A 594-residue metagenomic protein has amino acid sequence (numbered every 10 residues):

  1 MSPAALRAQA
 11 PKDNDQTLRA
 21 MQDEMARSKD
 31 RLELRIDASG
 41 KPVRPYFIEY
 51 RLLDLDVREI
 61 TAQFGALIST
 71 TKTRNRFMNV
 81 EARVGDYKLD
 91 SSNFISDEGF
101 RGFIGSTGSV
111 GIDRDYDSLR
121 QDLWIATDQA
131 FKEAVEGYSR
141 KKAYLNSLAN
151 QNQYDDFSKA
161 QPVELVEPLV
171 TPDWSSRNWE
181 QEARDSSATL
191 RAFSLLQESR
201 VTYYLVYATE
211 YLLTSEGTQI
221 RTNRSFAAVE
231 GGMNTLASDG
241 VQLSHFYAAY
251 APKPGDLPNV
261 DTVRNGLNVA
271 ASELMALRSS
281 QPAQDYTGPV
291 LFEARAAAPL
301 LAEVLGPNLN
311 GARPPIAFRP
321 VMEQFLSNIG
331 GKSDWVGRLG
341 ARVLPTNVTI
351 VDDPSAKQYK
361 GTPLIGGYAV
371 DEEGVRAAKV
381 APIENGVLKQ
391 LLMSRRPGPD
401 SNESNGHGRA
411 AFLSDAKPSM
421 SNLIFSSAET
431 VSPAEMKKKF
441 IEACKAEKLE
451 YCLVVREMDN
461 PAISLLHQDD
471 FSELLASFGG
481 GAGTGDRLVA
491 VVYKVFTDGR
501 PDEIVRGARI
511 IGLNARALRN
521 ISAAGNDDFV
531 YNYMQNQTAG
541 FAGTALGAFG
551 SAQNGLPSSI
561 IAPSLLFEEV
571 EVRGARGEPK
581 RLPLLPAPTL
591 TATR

Functional and structural regions predicted by a protein language model:
S2-P3, F529: Residue-level signal for alpha-helical transmembrane segments in multi-pass membrane proteins
P3-K379, E384-V387, D400, N514 (+3 more regions): Active-site bordering "gate/hinge" segments that shape substrate access to catalytic or cofactor-binding pockets
T127, G366, E373-R594: Long, low-charge, small-residue-enriched segments that form tightly packed helices used for assembly/packing
